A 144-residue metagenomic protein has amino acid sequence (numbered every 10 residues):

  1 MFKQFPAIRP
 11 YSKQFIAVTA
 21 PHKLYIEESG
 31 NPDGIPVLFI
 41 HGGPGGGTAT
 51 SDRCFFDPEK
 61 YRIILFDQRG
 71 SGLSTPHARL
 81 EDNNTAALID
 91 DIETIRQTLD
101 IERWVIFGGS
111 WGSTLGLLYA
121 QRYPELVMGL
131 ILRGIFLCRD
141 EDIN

Functional and structural regions predicted by a protein language model:
F2-E28: N-terminal cap/lid segment of alpha/beta-hydrolase-fold proteins
I8, A87, S110-W111: Short, glycine/acidic-rich beta->alpha junctions
F15, H41-G43, E81-T85: Short, flexible loop segments at the rims of nucleotide/cofactor-binding pockets, characterized by
V18-P76, R96: Conserved HGGG/HGGXW glycine-rich cap/lid loop of the alpha/beta-hydrolase fold
H77-I89, E141-N144: Catalytic nucleophile-loop/oxyanion-hole region of alpha/beta-hydrolase and closely related hydrolase-like folds
A86-W104: Conserved acidic catalytic loop of the alpha/beta-hydrolase fold
E102-E141: Conserved hydrolase catalytic core segment
